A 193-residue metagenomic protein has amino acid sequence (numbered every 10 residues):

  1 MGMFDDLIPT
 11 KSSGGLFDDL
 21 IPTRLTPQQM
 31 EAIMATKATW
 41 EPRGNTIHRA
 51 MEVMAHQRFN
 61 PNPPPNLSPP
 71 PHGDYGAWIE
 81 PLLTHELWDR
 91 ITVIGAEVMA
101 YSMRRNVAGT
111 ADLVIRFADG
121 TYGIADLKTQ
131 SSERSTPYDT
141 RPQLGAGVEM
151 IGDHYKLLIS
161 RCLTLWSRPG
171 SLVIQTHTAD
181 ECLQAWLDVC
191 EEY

Functional and structural regions predicted by a protein language model:
M1-A108: Metal-dependent nuclease catalytic cores that hydrolyze phosphodiester bonds in DNA/RNA, characterized by
I94-Y193: Mg2+/Mn2+-dependent nuclease catalytic core
